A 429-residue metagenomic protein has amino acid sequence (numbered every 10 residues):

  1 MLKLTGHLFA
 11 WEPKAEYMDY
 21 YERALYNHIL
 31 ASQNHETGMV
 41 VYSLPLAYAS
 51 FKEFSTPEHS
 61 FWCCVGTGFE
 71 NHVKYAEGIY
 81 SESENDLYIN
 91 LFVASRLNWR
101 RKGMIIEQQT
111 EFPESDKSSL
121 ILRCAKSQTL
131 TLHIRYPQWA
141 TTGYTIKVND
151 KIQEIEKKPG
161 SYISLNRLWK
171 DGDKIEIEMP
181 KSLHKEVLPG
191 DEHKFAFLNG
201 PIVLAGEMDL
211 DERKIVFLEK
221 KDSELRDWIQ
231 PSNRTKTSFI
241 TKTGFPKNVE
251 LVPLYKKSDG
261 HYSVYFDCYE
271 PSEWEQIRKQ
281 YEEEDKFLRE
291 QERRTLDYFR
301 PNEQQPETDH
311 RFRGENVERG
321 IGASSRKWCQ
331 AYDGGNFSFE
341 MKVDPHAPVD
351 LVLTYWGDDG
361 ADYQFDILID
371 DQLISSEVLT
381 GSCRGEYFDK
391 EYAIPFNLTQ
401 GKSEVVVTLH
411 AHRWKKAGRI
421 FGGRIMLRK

Functional and structural regions predicted by a protein language model:
M1-P13, E77, R123-K126: Well-ordered alpha-helical scaffold segments within catalytic/enzyme domains
M18-N27, S32-R123, K158, R167 (+4 more regions): C-terminal beta-rich recognition modules with glycine/proline-rich loops and embedded aromatic residues
F112-T141: Long hydrophobic segments that form regular secondary structure
S118-L120, L130-I134, N149, K170-M179 (+2 more regions): Short, well-structured beta-strand segments within conserved domains
T131-Q138, V343-D359, Y363: A short beta-strand element within beta-rich, extracytoplasmic domains of secreted/secretory-pathway proteins
T142-D150, A361-I374: Short, surface-exposed beta-strand/strand-loop-strand elements in extracellular ectodomains
S161-L165, F337-F339, F388-Y392: Short strand-edge motifs at loop-to-beta-strand transitions and within beta-strands of extracellular beta-rich domains
I374-T399: Extracellular carbohydrate recognition and processing domains and analogous Trp-centered ligand-binding platforms
